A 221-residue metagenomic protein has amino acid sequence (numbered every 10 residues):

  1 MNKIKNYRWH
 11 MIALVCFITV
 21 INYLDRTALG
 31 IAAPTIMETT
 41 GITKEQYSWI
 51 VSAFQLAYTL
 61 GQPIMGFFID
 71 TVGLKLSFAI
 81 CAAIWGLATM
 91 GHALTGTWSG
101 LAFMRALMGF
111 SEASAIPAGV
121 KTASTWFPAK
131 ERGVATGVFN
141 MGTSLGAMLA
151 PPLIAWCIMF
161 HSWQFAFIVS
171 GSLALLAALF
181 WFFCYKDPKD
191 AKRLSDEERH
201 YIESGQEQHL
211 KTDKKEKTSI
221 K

Functional and structural regions predicted by a protein language model:
M1-I4, D187-K221: Juxtamembrane intracellular "pre-TM" segments in multi-pass secondary transporters
H10-K44: Extracytoplasmic
T27, Q55-P63, A147-M148: Residue-level signature of mid-helix packing/kink "hotspots" within the transmembrane helices of 12-pass Major
G41, G73, L94-G100, S111 (+1 more regions): Helix-breaking motifs and short loop linkers at transmembrane-helix boundaries and internal kinks in secondary membrane
L60-S99: Conserved MFS/SLC helix-loop-helix module at the cytosolic interface between two early adjacent transmembrane helices
M104-T143: Cytoplasmic helix-loop-helix junction between adjacent transmembrane helices in 12-TM secondary transporters
T143-P188: Helix-loop-helix hairpin linking two adjacent transmembrane segments in secondary transporters
